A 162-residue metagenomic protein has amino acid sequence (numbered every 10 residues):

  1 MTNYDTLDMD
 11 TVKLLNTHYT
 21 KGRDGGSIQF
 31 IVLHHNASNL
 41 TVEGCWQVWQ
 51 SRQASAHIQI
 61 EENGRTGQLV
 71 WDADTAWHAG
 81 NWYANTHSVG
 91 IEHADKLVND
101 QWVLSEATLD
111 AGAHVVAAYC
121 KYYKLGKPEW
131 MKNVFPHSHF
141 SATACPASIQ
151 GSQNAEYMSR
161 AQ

Functional and structural regions predicted by a protein language model:
M1-G25, K96-Q162: Basic/polar, cationic surfaces and motifs that engage anionic cell-wall and phosphate/carboxylate ligands
M1-N85, C145: N-terminal catalytic cores of peptidoglycan-degrading enzymes
N36, A94-K96: Short strand-loop junctions, especially beta-strand C-caps/beta-turns that link beta-sheets to coils or alpha-helices
